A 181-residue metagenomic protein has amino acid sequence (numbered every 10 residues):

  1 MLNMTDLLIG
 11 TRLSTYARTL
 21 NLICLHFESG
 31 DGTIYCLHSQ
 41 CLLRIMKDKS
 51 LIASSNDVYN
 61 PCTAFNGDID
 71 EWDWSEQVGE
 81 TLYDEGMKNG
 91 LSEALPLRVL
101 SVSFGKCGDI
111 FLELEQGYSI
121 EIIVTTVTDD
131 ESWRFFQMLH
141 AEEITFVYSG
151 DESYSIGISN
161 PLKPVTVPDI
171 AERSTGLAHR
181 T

Functional and structural regions predicted by a protein language model:
M1-T181: Surface-exposed, interaction-prone regions used to assemble/regulate multi-protein complexes
